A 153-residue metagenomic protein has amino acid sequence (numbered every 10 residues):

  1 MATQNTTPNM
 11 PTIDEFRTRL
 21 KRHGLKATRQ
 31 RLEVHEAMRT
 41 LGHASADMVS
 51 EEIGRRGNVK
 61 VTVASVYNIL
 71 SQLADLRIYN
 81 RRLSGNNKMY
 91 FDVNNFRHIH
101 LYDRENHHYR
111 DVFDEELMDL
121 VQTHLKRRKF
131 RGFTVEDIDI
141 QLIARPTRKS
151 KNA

Functional and structural regions predicted by a protein language model:
T3-H35: Short alpha-helical segments that sit at the start of domains
G24-L25, M38-L41, R56-G57: Short helix-capping/hinge SLiMs at alpha-helix to coil transitions
H35-E36, E51: A cross-family signal for key residues in well-ordered alpha-helices that form functional helical elements
T40-M48: Short capping segments at the starts of secondary-structure elements
D47-N58: DNA-recognition alpha helix
V66-L76: Basic amphipathic alpha-helical segments that dock to polyanions
L76-A153: Non-DNA-binding regulatory cores of transcription-related proteins, predominantly C-terminal effector-binding
